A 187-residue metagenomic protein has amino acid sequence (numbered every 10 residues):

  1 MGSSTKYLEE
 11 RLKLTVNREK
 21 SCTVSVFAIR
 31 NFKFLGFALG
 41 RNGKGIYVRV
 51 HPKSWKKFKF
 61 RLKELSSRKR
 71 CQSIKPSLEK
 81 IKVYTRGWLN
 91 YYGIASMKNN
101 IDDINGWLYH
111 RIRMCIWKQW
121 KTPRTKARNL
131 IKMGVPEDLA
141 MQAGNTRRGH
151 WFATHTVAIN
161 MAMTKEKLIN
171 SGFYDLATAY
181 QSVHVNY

Functional and structural regions predicted by a protein language model:
M1-Y187: Non-catalytic terminal/accessory segments
